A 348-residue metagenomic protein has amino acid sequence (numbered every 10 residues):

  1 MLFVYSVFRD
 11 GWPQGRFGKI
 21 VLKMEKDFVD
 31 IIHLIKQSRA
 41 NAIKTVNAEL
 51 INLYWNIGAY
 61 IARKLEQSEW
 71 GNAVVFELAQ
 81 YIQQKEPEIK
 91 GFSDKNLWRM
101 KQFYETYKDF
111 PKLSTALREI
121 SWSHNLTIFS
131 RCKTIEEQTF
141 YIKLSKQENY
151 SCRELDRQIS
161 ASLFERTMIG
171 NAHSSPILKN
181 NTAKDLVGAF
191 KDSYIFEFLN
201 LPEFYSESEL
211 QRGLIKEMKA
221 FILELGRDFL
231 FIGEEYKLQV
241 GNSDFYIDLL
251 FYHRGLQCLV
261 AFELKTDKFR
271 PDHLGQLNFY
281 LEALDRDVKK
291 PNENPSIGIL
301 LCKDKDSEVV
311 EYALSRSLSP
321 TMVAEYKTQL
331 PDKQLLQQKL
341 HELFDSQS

Functional and structural regions predicted by a protein language model:
L2-S348: Basic, low-complexity intrinsically disordered segments
